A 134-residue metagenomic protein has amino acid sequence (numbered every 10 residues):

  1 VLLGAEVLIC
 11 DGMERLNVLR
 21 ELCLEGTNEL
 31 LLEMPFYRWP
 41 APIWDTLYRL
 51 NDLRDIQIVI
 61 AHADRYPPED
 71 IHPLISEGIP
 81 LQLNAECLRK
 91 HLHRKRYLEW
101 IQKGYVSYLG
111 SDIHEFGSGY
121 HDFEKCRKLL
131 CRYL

Functional and structural regions predicted by a protein language model:
V1-Q82: Extended substrate/RNA-proximal surfaces in nucleic-acid metabolism proteins
L8-C10, D64-E69, L88-H91, H114-G119: Active-site environment of divalent metal-dependent phosphoester hydrolases
E25, K103-G104: Structured loop/turn residues at beta-strand edges in well-structured enzyme cores
I43-D45, I71, R94, Y120-E124: Conserved strand-to-helix beginnings and helix N-cap segments that scaffold or border functional pockets
P73, E99-W100: Well-formed, non-transmembrane alpha-helical positions, independent of function
E77-Q82, E86-R96: A C-terminal functional module that forms or caps the active site or interfaces directly with catalytic machinery
Y105-H121: Short acidic/histidine-rich active-site segments
F123-L134: Mid-to-C-terminal alpha-helical segments outside catalytic/metal-binding sites
